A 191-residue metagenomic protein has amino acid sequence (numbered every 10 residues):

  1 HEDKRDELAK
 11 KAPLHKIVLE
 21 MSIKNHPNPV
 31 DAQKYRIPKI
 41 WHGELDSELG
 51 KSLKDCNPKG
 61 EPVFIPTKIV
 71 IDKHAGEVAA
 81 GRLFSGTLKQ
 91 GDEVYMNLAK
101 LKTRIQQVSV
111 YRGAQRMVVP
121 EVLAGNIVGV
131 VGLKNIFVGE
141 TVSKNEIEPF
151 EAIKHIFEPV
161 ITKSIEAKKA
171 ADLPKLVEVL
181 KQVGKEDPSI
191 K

Functional and structural regions predicted by a protein language model:
H1-K191: Structural and coupling elements of P-loop NTPases
